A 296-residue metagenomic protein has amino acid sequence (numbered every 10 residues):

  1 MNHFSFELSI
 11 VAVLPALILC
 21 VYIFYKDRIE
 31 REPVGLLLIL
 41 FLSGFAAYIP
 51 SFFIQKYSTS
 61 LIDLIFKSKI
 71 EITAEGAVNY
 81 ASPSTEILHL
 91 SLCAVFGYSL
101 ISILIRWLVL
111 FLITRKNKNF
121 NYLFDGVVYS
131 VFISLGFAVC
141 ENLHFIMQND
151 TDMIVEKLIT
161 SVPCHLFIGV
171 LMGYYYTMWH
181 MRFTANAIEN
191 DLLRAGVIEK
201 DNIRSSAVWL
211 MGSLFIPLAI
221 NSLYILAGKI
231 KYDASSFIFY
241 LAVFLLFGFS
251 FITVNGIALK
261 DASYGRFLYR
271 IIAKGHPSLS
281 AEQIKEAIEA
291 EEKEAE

Functional and structural regions predicted by a protein language model:
M1-E296: Hydrophobic alpha-helical segments at protein termini of multi-pass membrane proteins
